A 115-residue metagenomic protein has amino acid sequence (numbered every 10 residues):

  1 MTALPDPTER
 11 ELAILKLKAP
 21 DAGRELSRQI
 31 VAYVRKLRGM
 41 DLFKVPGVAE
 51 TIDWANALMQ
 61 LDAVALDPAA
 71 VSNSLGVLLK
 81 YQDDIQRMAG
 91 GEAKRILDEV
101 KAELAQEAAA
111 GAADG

Functional and structural regions predicted by a protein language model:
M1-G115: C-terminal regulatory/interaction module of P-loop NTP-utilizing enzymes
